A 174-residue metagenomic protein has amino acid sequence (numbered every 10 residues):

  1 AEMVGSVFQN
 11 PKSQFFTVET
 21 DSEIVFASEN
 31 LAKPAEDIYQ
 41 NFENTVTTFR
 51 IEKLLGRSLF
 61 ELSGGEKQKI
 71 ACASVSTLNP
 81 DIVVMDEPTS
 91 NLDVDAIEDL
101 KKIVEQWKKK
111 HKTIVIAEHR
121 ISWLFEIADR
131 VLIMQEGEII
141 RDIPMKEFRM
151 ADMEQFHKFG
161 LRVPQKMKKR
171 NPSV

Functional and structural regions predicted by a protein language model:
E36-L54: Conserved ABC ATPase "signature" region
S58-L62, E66: Conserved ABC ATPase signature
C72: Hydrophobic anchor residue at the start of the ABC signature
V83-D86: Catalytic Walker B motif of ABC-type/P-loop ATPase nucleotide-binding domains
E118-H119: H-loop/switch region of ABC-family ATPase nucleotide-binding domains
L124-E126: A short, surface-exposed alpha-helical micro-motif characterized by mixed small hydrophobic and charged/polar residues
E138-L161: Conserved beta-strand-loop-alpha-helix hinge in the C-terminal portion of ABC ATPase nucleotide-binding domains
